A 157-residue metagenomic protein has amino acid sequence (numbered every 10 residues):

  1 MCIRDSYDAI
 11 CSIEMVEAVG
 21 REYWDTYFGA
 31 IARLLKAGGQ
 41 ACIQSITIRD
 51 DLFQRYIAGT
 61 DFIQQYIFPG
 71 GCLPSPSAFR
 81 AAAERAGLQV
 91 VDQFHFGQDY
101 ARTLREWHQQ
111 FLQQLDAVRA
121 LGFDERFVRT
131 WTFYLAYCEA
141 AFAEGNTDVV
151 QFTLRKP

Functional and structural regions predicted by a protein language model:
M1-I3: Short, small-residue-biased leader/transition segments that mark boundaries at the very start of proteins
Y7-D8: Local beta-strand N-terminus motif with an aromatic residue
C11-E14: A conserved beta-strand element that flanks and buttresses the S-adenosyl-L-methionine
A18-V19: A short His-aromatic
E22: P-loop NTPase nucleotide-binding module
D25-Q40: A short glycine-rich, Lys/Arg-flanked "PGG" loop and its adjoining helix->strand segment in the class I
Q44: Alpha/beta-hydrolase-fold catalytic nucleophile elbow
T47-P157: Substrate-binding/catalytic lobe of Class I Rossmann-like enzymes that use SAM or dcSAM, i.e., the mid-to-C-terminal
